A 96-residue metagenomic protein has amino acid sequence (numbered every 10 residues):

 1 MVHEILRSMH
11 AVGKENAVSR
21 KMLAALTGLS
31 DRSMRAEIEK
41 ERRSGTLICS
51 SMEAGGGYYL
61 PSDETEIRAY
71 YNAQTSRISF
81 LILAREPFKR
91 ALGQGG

Functional and structural regions predicted by a protein language model:
M1-R7: Short alpha-helical segments that sit at the start of domains
M9-E15: Short helix-capping/hinge SLiMs at alpha-helix to coil transitions
S19-L26: A short acidic, leucine-rich amphipathic alpha-helix
L29-K40: Short amphipathic alpha-helical interaction segments
R42-E53: A short, conserved structural fragment
S51-S62: Minor-groove-contacting beta-hairpin "wing" of winged helix-turn-helix DNA-binding domains
L60-Y70: Short helix/strand-capping connector loops at secondary-structure junctions
R68-G96: Long, low-complexity, charge-rich intrinsically disordered regions
